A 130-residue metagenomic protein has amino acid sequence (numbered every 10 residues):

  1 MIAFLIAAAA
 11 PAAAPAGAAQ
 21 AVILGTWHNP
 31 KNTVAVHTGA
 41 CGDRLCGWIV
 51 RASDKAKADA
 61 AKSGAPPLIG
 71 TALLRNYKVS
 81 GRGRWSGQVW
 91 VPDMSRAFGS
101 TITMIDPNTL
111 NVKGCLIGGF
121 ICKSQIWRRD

Functional and structural regions predicted by a protein language model:
I2-P11: Sec-dependent N-terminal signal peptides
A14-T26: N-terminal helix-cap/turn-to-beta initiation motif at the start of protein domains
I23-L24, H28-G99: Central antiparallel beta-sheet cores of small beta-barrel/beta-sandwich binding domains
C41, I105-D106: Structural motif
P92, T103, L116-G118: Short polar/acidic secondary-structure junctions
D106-L116: Low-complexity, intrinsically disordered Gly/Pro/Thr-rich segments
L116-D130: Edge beta-strand at a domain terminus
